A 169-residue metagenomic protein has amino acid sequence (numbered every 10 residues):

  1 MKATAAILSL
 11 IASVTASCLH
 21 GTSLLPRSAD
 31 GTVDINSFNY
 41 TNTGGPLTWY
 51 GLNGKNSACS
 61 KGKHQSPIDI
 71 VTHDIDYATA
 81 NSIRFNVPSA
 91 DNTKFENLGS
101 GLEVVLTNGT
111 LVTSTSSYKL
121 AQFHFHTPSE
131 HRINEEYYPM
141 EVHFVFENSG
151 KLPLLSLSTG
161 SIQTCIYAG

Functional and structural regions predicted by a protein language model:
K2-T4, S9-G169: Alpha-carbonic anhydrase
